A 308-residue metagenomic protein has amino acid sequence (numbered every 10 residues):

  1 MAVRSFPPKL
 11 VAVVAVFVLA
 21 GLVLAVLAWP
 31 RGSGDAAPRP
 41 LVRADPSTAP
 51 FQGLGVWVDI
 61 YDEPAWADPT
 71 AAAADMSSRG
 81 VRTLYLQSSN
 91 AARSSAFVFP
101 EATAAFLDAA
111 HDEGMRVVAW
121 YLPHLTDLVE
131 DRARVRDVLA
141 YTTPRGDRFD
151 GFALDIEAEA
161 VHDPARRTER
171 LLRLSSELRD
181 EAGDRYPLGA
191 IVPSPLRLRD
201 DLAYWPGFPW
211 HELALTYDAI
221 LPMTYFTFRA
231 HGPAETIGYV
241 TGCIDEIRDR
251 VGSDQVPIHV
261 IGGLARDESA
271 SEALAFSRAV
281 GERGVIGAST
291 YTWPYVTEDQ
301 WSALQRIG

Functional and structural regions predicted by a protein language model:
M1-L19, V26: N-terminal Sec-pathway targeting helices
W29-R82, Q87, P123, L264-A265: Boundary/entry segment of secreted carbohydrate-active catalytic domains
Q52-V58, L84-L86, V117-Y121, F152-L154 (+4 more regions): Hydrophobic faces of well-ordered beta-strands that scaffold small-molecule active sites in alpha/beta enzyme cores
V56-Y61, H111, R116-L128, L171-G207 (+1 more regions): Aromatic-lined carbohydrate-recognition surfaces of secreted/lumenal glycan-active proteins
Y61-S78, L128-R145, D201-L213, S269-A279: Short, acidic/polar
Y85-A92, V138-T168, S289: Active-site groove signature of glycoside hydrolases
L86, F149-A160, W205-G238, Y291-V296: Aromatic- and acid-rich polysaccharide-binding/catalytic face of secreted or lumenal carbohydrate-active enzymes
Y217-D218, P222-P233, R250-G308: Substrate-binding cleft of secreted/luminal carbohydrate-active enzymes
